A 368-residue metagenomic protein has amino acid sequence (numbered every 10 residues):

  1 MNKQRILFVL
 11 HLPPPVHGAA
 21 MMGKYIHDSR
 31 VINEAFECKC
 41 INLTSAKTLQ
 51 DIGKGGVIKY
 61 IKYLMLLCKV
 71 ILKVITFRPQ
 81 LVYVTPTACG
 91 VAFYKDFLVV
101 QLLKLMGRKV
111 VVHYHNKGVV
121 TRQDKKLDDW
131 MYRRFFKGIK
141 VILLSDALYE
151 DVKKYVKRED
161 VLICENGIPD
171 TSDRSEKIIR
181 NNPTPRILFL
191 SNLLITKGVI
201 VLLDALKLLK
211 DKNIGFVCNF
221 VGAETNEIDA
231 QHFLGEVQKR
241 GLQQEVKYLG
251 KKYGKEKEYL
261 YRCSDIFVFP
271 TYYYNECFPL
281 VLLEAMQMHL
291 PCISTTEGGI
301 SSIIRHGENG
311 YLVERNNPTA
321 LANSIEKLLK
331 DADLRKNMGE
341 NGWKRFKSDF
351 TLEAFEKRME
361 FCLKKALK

Functional and structural regions predicted by a protein language model:
L7-V9, I178-K197, L203-K207, C218-V221: Conserved donor-binding/catalytic core segment of Leloir-type glycosyltransferases
I41-A46, L190, V217-L234, G250-K251: Glycosyltransferase donor-sugar binding loop
R133-S175, L190: Donor nucleotide-sugar binding/catalytic pocket of nucleotide-sugar-dependent glycosyltransferases
K251-K252, Y259-S264: Short alpha-helical donor nucleotide-sugar binding micro-motif in glycosyltransferases
R262-C277, L290: Acidic donor-binding loop of glycosyltransferase active sites
Q287, P291-S294: Short hydrophobic beta-strand element within catalytic cores of glycosyltransferases and related nucleotide-activated
H306-G307, Y311-P318, K327-D333: Conserved acidic donor-binding segment of nucleotide-sugar-dependent glycosyltransferases
A320, K327, L334-D349, F355: A short, well-ordered alpha-helix in the C-terminal region of glycosyltransferases
